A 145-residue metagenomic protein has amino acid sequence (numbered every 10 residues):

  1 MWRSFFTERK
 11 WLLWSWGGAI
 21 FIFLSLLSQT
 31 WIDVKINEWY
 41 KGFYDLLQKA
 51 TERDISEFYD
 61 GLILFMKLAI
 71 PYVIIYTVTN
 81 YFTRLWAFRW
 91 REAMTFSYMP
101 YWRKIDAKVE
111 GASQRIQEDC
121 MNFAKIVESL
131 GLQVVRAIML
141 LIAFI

Functional and structural regions predicted by a protein language model:
M1-D33, G42-M66, T79-T83, A87 (+2 more regions): Membrane-integrated ABC transporters
Q29-W31, E38, V73: N-terminal pre-catalytic "stem/leader" segment of glycosyltransferase-like enzymes
F65-I75: Hydrophobic alpha-helical segments in the permease module
A93: Charged, alpha-helix-enriched surfaces in structured cytosolic catalytic cores of large nucleotide-utilizing machines
